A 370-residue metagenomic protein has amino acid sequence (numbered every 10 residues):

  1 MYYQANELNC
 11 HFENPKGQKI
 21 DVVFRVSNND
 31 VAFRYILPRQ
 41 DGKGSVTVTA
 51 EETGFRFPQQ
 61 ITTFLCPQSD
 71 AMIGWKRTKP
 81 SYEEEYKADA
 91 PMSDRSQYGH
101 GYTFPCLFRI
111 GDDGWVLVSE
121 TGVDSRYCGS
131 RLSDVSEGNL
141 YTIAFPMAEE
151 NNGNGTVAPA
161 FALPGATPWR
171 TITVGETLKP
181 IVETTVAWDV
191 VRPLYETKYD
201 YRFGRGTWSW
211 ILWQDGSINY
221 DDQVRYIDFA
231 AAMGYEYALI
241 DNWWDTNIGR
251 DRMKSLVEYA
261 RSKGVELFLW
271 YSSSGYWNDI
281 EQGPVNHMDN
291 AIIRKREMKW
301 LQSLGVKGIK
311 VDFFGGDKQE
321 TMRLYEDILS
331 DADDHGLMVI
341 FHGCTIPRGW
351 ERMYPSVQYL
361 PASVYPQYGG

Functional and structural regions predicted by a protein language model:
M1-E183, A187: N-terminal accessory beta-strand-rich subdomains and adjacent acidic, glycine-rich linkers that precede catalytic cores
D21, V157-A160, Y226-I227, L256 (+2 more regions): Generic recognition of flexible, low-complexity loop/linker segments
V23, L163, Y199, D215-I218 (+3 more regions): Catalytic cores of large soluble enzymes that bind and process phosphate-bearing ligands
V31-R34, A238, K307-I309: Glycine-rich, often proline-containing surface loops adjacent to acidic residues and nearby aromatics that form
Q59, G175, I211, Y271 (+1 more regions): Residues at the C-termini of beta-strands that transition into short coil/loop
G153, V157, T167-E176, E183-V190 (+6 more regions): Substrate-binding groove of N-acetylhexosamine-processing glycoside hydrolases
A162-Y237: An acidic-aromatic substrate-binding cleft motif
D241-G370: Aromatic- and carboxylate-enriched substrate-binding clefts and catalytic-loop regions of carbohydrate-active enzymes
